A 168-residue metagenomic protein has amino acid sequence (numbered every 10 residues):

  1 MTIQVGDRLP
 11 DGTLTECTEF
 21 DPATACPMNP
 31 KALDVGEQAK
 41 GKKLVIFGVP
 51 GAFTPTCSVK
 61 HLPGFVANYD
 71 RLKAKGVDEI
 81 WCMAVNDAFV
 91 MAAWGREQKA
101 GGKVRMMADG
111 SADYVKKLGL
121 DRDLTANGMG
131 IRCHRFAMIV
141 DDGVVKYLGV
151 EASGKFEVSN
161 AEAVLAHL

Functional and structural regions predicted by a protein language model:
M1-L168: Chalcogenol-based redox active-site neighborhoods
